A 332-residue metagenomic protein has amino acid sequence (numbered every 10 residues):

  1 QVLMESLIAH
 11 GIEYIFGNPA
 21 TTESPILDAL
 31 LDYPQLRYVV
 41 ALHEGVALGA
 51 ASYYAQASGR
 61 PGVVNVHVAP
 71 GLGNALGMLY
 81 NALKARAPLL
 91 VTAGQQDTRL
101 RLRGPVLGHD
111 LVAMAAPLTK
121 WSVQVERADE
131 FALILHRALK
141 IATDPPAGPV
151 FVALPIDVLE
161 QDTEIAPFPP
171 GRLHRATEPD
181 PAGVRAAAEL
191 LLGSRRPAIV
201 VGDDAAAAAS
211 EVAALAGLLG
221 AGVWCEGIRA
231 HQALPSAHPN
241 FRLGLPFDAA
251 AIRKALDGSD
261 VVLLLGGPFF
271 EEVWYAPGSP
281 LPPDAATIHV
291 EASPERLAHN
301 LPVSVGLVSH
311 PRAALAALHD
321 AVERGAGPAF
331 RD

Functional and structural regions predicted by a protein language model:
Q1-R331: N-terminal alpha/beta PP-like core and its mobile active-site loop of ThDP/TPP-dependent enzymes
